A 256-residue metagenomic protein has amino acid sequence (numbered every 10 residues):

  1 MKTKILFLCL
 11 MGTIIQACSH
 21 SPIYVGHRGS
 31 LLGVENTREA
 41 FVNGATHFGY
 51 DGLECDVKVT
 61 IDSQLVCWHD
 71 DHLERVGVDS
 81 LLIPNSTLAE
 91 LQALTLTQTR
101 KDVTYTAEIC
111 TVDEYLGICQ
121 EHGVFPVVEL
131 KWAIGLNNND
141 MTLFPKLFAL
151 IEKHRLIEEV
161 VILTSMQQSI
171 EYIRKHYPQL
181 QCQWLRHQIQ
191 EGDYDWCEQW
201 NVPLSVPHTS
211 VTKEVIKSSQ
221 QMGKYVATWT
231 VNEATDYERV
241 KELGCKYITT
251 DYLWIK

Functional and structural regions predicted by a protein language model:
K4-I14: Sec-dependent N-terminal signal peptides
A17-K256: Phosphate-group recognition and catalysis centered on beta-loop-alpha active-site segments
